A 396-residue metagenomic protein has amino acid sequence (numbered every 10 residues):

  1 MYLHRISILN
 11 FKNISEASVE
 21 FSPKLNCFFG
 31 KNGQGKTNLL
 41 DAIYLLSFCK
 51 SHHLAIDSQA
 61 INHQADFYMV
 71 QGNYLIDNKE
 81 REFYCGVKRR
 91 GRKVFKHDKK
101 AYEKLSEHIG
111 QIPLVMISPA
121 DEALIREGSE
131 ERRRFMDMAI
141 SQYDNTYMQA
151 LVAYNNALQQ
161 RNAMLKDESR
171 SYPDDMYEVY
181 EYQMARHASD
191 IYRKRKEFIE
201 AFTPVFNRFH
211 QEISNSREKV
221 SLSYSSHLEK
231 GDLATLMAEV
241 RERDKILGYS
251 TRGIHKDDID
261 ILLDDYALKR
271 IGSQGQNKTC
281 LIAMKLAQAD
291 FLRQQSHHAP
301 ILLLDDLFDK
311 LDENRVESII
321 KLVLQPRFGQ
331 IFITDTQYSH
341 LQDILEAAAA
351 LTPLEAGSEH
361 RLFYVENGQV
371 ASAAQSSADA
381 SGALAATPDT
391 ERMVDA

Functional and structural regions predicted by a protein language model:
M1-K31, S171-R186, D190-L303, K310 (+4 more regions): Conserved NTPase motor "head" modules and their coupling/switch loops across ABC/AAA+ ATPases, GTPases, and GHKL ATPases
F11, S15-H97, K166-S169, M176 (+1 more regions): Conserved P-loop NTP-binding catalytic core
T37, V94, L114, I301-L302: Hydrophobic "anchor" residues on beta-strands that sit immediately upstream of conserved functional sites
N38-L39, F135, I319: Alpha1 helix immediately C-terminal to the Walker A/P-loop of P-loop NTPases, especially ABC transporter
L39, I331-T334: Conserved D-loop beta-strand region of ABC ATPase nucleotide-binding domains
F48-I125, S129-E131, D137-Y143, Y147 (+3 more regions): Nucleotide-state sensing region of NTPase/ATPase domains
S118-A123, M136-S141, A188-S189, S221 (+1 more regions): Short hinge/gating elements
A123-L124, E130-S171, D175-E178, Y182: Long, charged N-terminal accessory/stalk domains
